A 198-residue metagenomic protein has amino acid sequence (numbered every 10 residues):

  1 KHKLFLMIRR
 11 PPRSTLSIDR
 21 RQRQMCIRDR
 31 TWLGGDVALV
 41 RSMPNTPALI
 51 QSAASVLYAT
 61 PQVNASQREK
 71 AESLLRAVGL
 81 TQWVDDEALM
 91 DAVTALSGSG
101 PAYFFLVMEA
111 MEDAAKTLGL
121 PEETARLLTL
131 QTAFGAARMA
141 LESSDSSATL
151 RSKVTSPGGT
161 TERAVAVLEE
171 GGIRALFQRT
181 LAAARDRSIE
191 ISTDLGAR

Functional and structural regions predicted by a protein language model:
K1-R23, I27: Single conserved hydrophobic/aromatic residue that forms the stacking wall/gate of nucleotide- or nucleobase-binding
D29-R30, A164: Hydrophobic packing residues within well-ordered alpha-helices of enzyme cores
T31-A38, A54-A92, F105-S144, R187: Internal alpha-helical scaffold of NAD(P)-dependent oxidoreductase catalytic cores
V40-V56: Active-site capping/gating segments
D91-A102, R151: A short glycine-threonine-serine/GTX helix/turn-capping micro-motif
L96, M108, D194: Catalytic, metal-anchored helix/loop core of enzyme active sites in primary metabolism
L130-R198: NAD(P)-dependent Rossmann-like dehydrogenase/reductase catalytic/cofactor-binding core
